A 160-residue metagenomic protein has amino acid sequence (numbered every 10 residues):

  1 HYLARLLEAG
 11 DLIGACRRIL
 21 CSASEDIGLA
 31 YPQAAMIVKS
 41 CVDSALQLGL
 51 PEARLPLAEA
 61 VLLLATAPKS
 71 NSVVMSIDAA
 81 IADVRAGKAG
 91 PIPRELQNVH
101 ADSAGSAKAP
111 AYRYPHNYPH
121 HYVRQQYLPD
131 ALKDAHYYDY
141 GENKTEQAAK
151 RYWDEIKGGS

Functional and structural regions predicted by a protein language model:
Y2-Y122, P129-S160: Terminal-proximal interaction/regulatory segments of ATP-powered molecular machines
